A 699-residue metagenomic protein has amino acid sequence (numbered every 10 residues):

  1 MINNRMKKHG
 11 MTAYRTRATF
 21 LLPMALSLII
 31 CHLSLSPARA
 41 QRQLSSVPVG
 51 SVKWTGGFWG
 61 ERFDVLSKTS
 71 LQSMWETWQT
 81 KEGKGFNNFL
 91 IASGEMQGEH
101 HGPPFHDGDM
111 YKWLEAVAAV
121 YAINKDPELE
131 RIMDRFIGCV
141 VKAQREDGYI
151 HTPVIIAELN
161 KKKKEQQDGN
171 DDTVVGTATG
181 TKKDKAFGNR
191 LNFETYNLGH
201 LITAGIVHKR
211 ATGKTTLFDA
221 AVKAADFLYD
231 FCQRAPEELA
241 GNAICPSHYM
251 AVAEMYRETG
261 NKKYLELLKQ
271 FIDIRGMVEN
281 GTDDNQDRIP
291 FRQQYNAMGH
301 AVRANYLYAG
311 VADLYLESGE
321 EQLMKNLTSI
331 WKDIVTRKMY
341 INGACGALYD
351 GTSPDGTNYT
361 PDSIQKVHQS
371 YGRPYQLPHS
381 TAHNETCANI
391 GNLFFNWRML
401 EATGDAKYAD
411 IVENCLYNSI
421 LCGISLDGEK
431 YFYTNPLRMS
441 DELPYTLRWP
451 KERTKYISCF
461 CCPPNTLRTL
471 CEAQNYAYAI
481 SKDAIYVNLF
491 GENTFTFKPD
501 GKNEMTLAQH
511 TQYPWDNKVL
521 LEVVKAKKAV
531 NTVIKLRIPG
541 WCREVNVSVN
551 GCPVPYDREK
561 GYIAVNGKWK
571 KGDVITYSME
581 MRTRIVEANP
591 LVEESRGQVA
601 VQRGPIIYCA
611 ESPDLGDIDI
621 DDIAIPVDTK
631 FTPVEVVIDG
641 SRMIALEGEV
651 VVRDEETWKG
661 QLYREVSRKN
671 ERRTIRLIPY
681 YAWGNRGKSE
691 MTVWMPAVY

Functional and structural regions predicted by a protein language model:
L21-S34: Bacterial N-terminal signal peptides
R39-D109, D134-V174: Low-complexity, Ser/Thr/Pro/Gly-enriched N-terminal "stalk/linker" regions
Q41-L44, S93-M110, D126, K163-E165 (+7 more regions): Solvent-exposed loop and edge beta-strand segments that line ligand/cofactor-binding and catalytic clefts
S51, G57-E61, V65, K112-P127 (+7 more regions): Well-ordered alpha-helical scaffold segments within catalytic/enzyme domains
E146-D147, F193-R210, L217-R257, H300-A301 (+1 more regions): Aromatic-lined, polymer-binding surfaces characteristic of secreted/periplasmic polysaccharide-degrading enzymes
L316-R337, L377-E429: Catalytic-core region of carbohydrate-active enzymes that cleave or remodel glycosidic bonds
L327, A409-N418, G423-K525, R558 (+1 more regions): C-terminal beta-rich recognition modules with glycine/proline-rich loops and embedded aromatic residues
C542-N566, I585-L591: Solvent-exposed beta-strand/loop surfaces of large extracellular or lumenal domains
